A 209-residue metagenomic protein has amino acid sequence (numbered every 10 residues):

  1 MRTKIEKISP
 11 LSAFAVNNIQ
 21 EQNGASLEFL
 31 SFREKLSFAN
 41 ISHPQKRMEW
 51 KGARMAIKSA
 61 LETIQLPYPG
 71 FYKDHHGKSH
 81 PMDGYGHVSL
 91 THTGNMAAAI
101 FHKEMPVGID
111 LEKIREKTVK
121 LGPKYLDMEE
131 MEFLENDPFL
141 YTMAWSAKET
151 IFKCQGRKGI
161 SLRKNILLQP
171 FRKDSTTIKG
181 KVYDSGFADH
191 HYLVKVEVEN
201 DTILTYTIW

Functional and structural regions predicted by a protein language model:
M1-W209: Core catalytic alpha/beta fold that binds nucleotide/phospho-ligands
